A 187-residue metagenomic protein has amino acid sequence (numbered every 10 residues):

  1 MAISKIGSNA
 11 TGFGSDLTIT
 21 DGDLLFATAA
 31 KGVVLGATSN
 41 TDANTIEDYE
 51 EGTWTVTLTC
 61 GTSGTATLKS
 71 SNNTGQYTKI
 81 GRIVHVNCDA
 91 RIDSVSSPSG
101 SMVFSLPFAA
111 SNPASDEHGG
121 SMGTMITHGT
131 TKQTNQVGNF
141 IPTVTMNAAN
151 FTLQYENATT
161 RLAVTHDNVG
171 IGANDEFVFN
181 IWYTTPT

Functional and structural regions predicted by a protein language model:
M1-T62, N87, S94-S96: Intrinsic low-complexity, repeat-rich intrinsically disordered segments enriched in small/flexible residues
G14, T67-T78, T134-I141: Short small/polar-residue motifs
I19, T28, K79, V144-M146: Generic beta-strand structural signal
A37-T45, T53-K79, D89-A114, R161-A173: Surface-exposed ligand/attachment interfaces on beta-rich extracellular proteins
V84: Substrate-binding and catalytic surfaces of secreted/luminal carbohydrate-active proteins
A90-A148: Terminal beta-strand-rich extracellular "head" domains that mediate receptor/glycan or other ligand binding
K132-A173: Structured beta-strand segments within beta-sheet-rich domains
A173-T187: Short, structured beta-strand segments at or near domain termini in extracellular proteins/domains
